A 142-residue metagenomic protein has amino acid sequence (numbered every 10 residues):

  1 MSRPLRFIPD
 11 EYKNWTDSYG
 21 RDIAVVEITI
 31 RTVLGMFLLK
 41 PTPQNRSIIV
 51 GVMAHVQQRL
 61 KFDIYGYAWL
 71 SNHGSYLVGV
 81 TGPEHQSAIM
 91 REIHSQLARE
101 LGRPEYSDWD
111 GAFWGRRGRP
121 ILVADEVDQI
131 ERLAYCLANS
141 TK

Functional and structural regions predicted by a protein language model:
M1-K142: Short catalytic/metal-binding and nucleic-acid-binding patches
